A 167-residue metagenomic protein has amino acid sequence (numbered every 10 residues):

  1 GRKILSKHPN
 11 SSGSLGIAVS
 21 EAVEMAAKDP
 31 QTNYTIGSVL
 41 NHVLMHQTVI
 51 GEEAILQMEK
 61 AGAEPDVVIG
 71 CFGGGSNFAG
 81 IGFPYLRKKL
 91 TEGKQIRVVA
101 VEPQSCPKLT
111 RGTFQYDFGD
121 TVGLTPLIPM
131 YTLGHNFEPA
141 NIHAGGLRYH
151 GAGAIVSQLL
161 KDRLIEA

Functional and structural regions predicted by a protein language model:
G1-H42, R87-L90, A100-A167: Active-site/ligand-binding loops adjacent to catalytic centers
A18-E21, I50, N77: Internal, well-ordered alpha-helical segments in soluble enzyme and binding-protein domains
A22, A54, V68-G70, G75 (+2 more regions): Buried hydrophobic positions in well-ordered alpha/beta secondary-structure cores of metabolic enzymes
N33, D66-V68, Q95-V99: Beta-sheet entry/capping signal
N41-L56: Helix-loop module immediately N-terminal to the HCX5R catalytic loop in PTP-like cysteine phosphatase domains
L56, F83, R87: Short, well-ordered alpha-helices that flank and scaffold nucleotide-derived cofactor binding pockets
L56-E64: Phosphate/pyrophosphate-binding loops at sites that engage ATP/ADP/AMP, CoA/4′-phosphopantetheine, polyphosphate
F72-G82, K108-T110: Short glycine/serine/threonine-rich phosphate/pyrophosphate-binding segments that cradle anionic phosphate groups
